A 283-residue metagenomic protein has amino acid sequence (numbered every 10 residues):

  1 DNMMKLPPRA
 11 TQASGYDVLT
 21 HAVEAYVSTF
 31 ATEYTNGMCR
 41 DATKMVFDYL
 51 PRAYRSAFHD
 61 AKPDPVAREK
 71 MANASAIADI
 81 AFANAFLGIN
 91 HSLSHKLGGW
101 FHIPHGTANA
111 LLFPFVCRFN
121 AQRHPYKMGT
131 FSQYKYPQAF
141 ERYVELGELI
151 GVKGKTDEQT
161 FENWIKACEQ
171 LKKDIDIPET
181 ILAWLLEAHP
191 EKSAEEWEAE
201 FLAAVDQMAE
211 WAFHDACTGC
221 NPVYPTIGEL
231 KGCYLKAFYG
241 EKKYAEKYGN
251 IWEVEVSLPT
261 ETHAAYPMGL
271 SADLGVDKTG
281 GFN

Functional and structural regions predicted by a protein language model:
D1-A85: Carboxylate- and glycine-rich phosphate/diphosphate-binding segment that chelates Mg2+/Mn2+
A10-D17, E33-K44, L87, T107 (+3 more regions): Alpha-helix N-cap/helix-start motif at coil-to-helix transitions, marked by capping-box chemistry
A22-V23, T43-Y49, S75-D79, L93 (+3 more regions): Buried hydrophobic packing segments
A67-A76, F161-C168, D206: Short, well-structured alpha-helical segments that form the helix of a local strand-helix-strand
A76-N109, D215-C220: Glycine-rich phosphate/pyrophosphate-binding beta-alpha loops
I103, T107-E200, G219, K243 (+1 more regions): Gly/Pro-rich interdomain helix-loop hinge
A199-F282: Short, amphipathic C-terminal "tail helix"
